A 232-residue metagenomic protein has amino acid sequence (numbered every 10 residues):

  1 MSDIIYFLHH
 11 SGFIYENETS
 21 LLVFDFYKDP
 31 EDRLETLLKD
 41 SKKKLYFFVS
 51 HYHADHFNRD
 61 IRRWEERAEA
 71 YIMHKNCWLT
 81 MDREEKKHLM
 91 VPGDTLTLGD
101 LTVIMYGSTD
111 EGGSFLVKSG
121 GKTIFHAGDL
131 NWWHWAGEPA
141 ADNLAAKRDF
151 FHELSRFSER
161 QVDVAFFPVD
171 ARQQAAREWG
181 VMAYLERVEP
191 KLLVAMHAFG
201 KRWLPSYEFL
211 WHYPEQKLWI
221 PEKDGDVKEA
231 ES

Functional and structural regions predicted by a protein language model:
M1-I5, D100-L101, R160-V162: Beta-propeller blade-edge signature
I5-S11, E85-T95, R156, Q173 (+1 more regions): Binuclear metal-ion centers of metallo-dependent hydrolases, dominated by the metallo-beta-lactamase
S11-E16, G113-V117: Short beta-strand scaffold segments in enzyme catalytic cores
G12-F48, Y52, R59-W64, L130-E159: Pre-active-site segment of Zn-dependent metallo-hydrolases
V23-Y27, K43-D55, Y71-N76, F125-G128 (+4 more regions): Active-site neighborhood of phospho(di)ester-bond hydrolases with catalytic His/Asp-centered motifs
D29-D32, Y52-F57, C77-M81, L96 (+4 more regions): Active-site environment of divalent metal-dependent phosphoester hydrolases
A68-I124, E215-S232: Metallo-beta-lactamase
T109-E186: Active-site-proximal loop/helix segments of hydrolase catalytic cores
